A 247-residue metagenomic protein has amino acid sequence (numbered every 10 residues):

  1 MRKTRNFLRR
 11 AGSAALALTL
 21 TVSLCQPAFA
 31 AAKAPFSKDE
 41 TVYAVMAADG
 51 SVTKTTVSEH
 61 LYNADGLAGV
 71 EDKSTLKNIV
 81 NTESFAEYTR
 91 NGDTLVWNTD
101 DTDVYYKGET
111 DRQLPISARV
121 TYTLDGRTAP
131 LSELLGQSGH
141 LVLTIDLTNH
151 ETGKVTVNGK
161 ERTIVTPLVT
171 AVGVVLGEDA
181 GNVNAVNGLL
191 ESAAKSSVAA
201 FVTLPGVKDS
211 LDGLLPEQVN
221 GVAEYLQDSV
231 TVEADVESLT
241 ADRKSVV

Functional and structural regions predicted by a protein language model:
R2-V247: Cytosol-facing boundaries of transmembrane alpha helices in integral membrane proteins
